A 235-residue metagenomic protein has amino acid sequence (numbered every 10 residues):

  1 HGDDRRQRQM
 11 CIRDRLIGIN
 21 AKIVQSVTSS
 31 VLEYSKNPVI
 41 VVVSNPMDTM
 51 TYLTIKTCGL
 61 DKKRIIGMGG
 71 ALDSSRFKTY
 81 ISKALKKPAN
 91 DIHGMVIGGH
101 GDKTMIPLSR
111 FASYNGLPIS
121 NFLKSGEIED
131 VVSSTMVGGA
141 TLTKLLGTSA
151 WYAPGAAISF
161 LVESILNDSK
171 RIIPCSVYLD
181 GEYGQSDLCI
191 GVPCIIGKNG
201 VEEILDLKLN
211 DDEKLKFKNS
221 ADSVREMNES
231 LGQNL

Functional and structural regions predicted by a protein language model:
H1-R8, I12: Single conserved hydrophobic/aromatic residue that forms the stacking wall/gate of nucleotide- or nucleobase-binding
G2-D4, T49, E229: Short linear motifs in intrinsically disordered/low-complexity regions
R5, V42-S44, G69, M95-G98 (+1 more regions): Short beta-strand segments
R13-K78: Rossmann-like NAD(P)(H) cofactor-binding subdomain of soluble oxidoreductases
T57-R64, D73-L235: C-terminal substrate-binding/catalytic lobe of Rossmann-fold NAD(P)-dependent dehydrogenases
